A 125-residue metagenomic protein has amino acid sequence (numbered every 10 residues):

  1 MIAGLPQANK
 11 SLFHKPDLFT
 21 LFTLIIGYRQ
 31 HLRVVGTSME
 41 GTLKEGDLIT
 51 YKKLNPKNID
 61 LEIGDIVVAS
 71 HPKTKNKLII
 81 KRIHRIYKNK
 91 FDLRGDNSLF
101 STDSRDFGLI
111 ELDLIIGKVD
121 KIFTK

Functional and structural regions predicted by a protein language model:
M1-K125: Extended hydrophobic leader/signal-anchor segments used for secretion and membrane insertion
